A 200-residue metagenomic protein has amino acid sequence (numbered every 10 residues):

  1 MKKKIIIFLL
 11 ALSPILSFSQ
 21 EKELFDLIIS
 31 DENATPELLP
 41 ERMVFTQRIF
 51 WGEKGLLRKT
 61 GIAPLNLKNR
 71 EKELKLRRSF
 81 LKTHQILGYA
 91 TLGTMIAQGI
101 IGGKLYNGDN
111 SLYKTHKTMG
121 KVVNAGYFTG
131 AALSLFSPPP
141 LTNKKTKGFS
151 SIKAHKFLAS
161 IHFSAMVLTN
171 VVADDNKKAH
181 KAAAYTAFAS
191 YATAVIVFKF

Functional and structural regions predicted by a protein language model:
M1-E21: Bacterial Sec-dependent N-terminal signal peptides
M1-K2, T46, K153: Intrinsically disordered, low-complexity sequence elements enriched in Ser/Thr/Gly/Pro
K2-K4, K72, N110-K117, K181: Intrinsic low-complexity, intrinsically disordered segments enriched in polar/basic residues
L16-K114, A131-T146: N-terminal targeting leaders of membrane proteins
R77-Y106, T115-P138, K153-D174, H180-F200: Hydrophobic alpha-helical membrane-anchor/signal-helix detector
T146-A154: Juxtamembrane helix-capping/reentrant segments at transmembrane boundaries
